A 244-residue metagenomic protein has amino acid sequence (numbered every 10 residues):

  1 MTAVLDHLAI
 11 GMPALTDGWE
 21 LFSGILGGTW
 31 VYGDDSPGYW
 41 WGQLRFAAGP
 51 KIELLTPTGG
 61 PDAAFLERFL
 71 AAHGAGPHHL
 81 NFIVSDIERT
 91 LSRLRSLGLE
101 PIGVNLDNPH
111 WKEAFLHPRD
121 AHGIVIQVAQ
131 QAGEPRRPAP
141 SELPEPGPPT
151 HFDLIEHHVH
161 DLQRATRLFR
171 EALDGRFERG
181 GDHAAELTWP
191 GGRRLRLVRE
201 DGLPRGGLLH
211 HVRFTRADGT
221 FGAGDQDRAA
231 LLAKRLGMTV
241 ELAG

Functional and structural regions predicted by a protein language model:
M1-A3, A9-K51, R89-K112, L116 (+1 more regions): Core segments of cupin and vicinal oxygen chelate
V4-P13, G42-A47, F65-L91, L116 (+3 more regions): Vicinal oxygen chelate
A9, L55, N81, R119 (+1 more regions): Anionic group-transfer/hydrolysis microenvironments
P13-A14, D62-A64, R137-A139: Short hydrophobic/aromatic-rich motifs at helix boundaries and adjacent loops
I25-G27, A47, F69-A71, P118 (+4 more regions): General N-terminal targeting signals
I52, L91-H151, E178-P204, R213-G244: Vicinal oxygen chelate
T56-P61: A glycine-rich, hydrophobic loop/mini-helix early in the fold
